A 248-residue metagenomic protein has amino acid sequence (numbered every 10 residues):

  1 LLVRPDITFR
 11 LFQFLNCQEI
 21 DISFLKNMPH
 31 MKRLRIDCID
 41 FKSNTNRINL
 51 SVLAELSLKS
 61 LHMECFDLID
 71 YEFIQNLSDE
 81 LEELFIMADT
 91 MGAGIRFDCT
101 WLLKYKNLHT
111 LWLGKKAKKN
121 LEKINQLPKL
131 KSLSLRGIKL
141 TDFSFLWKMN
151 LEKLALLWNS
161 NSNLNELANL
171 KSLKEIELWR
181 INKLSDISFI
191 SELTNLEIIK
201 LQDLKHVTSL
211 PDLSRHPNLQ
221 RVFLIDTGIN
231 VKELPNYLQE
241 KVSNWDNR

Functional and structural regions predicted by a protein language model:
L1-I20, F24, H30-L103, N107-T141 (+4 more regions): Concave beta-strand-loop units of leucine-rich repeat
I190: Serine-hydrolase catalytic core
